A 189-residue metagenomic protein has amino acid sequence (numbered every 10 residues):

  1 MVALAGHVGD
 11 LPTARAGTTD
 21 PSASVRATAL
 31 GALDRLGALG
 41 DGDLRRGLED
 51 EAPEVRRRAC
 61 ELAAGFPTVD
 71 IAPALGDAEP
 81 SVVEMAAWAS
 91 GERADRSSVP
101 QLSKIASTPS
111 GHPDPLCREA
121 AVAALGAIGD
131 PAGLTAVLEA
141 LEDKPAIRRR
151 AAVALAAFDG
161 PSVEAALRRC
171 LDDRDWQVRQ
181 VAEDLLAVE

Functional and structural regions predicted by a protein language model:
M1-V8, A16, S24-A38, D43-R46 (+8 more regions): Structural detector for internal amphipathic alpha-helices that build alpha-solenoid repeat scaffolds
P21-S22, E51-A52, A78-E79, S110-D114 (+2 more regions): Short inter-helical turns and helix N-cap capping residues of alpha-solenoid HEAT/ARM repeat scaffolds
